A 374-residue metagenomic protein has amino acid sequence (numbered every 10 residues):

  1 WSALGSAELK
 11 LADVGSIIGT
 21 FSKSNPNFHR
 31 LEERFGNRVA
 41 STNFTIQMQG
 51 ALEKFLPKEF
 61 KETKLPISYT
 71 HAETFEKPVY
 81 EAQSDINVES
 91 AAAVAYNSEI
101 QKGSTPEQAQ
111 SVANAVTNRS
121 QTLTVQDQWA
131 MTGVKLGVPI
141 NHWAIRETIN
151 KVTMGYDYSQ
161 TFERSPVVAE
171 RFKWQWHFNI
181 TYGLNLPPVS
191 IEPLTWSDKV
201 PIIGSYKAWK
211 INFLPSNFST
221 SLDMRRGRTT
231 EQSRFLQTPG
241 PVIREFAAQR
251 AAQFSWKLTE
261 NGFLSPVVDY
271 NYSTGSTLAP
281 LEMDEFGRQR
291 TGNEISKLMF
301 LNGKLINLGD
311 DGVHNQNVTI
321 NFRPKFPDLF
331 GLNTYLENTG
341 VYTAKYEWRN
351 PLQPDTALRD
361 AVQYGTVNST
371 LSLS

Functional and structural regions predicted by a protein language model:
W1-S374: Exposed, low-structure sequence patches enriched in small/polar residues
